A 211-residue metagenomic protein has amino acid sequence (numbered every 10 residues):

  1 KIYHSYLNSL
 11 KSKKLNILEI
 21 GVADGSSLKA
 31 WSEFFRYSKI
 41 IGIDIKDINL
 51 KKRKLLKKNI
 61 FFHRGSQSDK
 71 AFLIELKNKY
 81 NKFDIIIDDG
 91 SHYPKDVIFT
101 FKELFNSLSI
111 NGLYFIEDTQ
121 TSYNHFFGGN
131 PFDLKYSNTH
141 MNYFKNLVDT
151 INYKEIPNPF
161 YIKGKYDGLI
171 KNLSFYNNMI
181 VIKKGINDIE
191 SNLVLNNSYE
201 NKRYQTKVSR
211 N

Functional and structural regions predicted by a protein language model:
K1-I87, S91-I116, Q120-N211: A short alpha-helical cap/connector motif
